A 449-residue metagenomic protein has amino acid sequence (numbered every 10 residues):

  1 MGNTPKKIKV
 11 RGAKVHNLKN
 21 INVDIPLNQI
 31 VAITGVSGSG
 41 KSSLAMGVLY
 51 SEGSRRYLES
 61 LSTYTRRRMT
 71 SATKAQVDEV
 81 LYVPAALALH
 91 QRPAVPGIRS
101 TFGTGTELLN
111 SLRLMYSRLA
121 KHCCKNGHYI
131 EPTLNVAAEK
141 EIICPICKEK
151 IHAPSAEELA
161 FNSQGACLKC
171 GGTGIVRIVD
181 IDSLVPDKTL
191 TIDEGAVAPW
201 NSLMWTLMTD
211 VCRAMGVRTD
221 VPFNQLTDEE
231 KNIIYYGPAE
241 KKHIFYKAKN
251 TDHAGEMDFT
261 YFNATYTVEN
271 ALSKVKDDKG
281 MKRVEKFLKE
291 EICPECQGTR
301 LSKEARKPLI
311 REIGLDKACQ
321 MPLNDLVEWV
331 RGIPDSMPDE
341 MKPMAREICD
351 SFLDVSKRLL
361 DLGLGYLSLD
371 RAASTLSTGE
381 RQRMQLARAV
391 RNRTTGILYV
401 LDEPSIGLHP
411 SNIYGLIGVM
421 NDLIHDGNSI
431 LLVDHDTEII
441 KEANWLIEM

Functional and structural regions predicted by a protein language model:
G2-T375, R381-I397, H409, V419-H425 (+1 more regions): P-loop/Walker A nucleotide phosphate-binding surfaces of NTP-dependent enzymes
A372, E403-P404: Walker B catalytic motif
D402, L408-H409: ABC-family nucleotide-binding domains
G415-L416: Conserved hydrophobic alpha-helix in the ABC-type ATPase nucleotide-binding domain
N421, G427, A443-M449: H-loop (His-switch) and adjacent beta-strand-loop-beta switch element of ABC-type ATPase nucleotide-binding domains
V433-H435: H-loop/switch region of ABC-family ATPase nucleotide-binding domains
E438: Conserved Rossmann-like nucleotide-cofactor binding loop
